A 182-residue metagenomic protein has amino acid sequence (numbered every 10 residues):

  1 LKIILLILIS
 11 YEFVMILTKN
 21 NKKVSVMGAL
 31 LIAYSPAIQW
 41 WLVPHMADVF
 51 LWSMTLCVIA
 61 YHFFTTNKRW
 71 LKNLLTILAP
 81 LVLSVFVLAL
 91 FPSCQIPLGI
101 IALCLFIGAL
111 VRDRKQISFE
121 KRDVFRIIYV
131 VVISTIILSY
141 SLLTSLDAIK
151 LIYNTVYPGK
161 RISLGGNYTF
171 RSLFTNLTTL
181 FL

Functional and structural regions predicted by a protein language model:
L1-L5: Loop-to-helix entry region of an early transmembrane alpha helix in multi-pass inner-membrane enzymes
I7-I16, K22-R112, R126-S145: Membrane-embedded helix bundles of polyisoprenyl
N20-N21, N67, N73, N154 (+2 more regions): Detector for Asparagine
M27-A29, G99-I101, F119, L151-G159: Composition- and surface-driven signal marking solvent-exposed, interaction-prone regions in large proteins
L56, D123-V130, Y157-N167: Catalytic cores of glycan-processing enzymes that make or break glycosidic bonds
Y61-N67, D113-R114, V156-N167: Hydrophobic transmembrane alpha-helix bundles
R112-V124: Membrane-interfacial, low-structure loops and terminal tails that flank and connect transmembrane helices in multi-pass
S141-L182: Periplasmic/ER-lumenal interhelical loops and adjacent helix-loop junctions in multi-pass membrane proteins
